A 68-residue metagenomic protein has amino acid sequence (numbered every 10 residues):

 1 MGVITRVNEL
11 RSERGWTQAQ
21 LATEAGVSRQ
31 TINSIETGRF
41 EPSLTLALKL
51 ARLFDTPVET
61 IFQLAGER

Functional and structural regions predicted by a protein language model:
M1-G2: A detector for short, charged/polar N-terminal pre-domain segments
T5-E24: Short basic helix-loop element that most often maps to the first helix and adjoining turn of HTH DNA-binding modules
A22-E24, N33-S34, E67: Alpha-helical and His/Cys-centered functional microenvironments
V27-F40: Recognition helix of helix-turn-helix/homeodomain-like DNA-binding domains that insert into the DNA major groove
R39-K49: Short, basic-rich loop-to-helix N-cap that marks the start of a DNA-contacting helix
R52, F62-R68: Short, charged recognition helix plus adjacent turn of helix-turn-helix-like nucleic-acid-binding domains
